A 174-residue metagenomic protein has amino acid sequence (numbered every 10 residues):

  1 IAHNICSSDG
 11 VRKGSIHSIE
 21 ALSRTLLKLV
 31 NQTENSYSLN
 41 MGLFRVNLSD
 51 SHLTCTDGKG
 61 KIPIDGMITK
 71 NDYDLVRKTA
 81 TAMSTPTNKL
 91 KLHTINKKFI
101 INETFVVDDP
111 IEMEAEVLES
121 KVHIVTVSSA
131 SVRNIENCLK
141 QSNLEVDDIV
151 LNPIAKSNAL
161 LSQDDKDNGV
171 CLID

Functional and structural regions predicted by a protein language model:
I1-L43, L48-I173: Nucleotide/phosphate-binding catalytic cleft detector across ATP-hydrolyzing and phosphate-transferring enzymes
